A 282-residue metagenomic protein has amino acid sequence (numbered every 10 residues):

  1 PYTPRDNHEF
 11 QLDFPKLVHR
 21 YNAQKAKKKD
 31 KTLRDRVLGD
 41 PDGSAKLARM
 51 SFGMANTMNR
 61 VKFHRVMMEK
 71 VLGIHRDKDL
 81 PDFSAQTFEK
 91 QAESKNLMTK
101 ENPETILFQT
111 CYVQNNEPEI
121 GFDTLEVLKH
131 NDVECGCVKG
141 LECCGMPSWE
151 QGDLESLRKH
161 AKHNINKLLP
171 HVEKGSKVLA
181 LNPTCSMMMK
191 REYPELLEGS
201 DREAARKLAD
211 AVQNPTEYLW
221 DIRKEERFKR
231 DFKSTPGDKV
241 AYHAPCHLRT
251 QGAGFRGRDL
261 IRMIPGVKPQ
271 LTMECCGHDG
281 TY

Functional and structural regions predicted by a protein language model:
P1-N7: N-terminal low-complexity, Ser/Thr- and acidic-residue-enriched intrinsically disordered segments
L12-Y282: Iron-sulfur cluster-binding electron-transfer modules in prokaryotic oxidoreductases
